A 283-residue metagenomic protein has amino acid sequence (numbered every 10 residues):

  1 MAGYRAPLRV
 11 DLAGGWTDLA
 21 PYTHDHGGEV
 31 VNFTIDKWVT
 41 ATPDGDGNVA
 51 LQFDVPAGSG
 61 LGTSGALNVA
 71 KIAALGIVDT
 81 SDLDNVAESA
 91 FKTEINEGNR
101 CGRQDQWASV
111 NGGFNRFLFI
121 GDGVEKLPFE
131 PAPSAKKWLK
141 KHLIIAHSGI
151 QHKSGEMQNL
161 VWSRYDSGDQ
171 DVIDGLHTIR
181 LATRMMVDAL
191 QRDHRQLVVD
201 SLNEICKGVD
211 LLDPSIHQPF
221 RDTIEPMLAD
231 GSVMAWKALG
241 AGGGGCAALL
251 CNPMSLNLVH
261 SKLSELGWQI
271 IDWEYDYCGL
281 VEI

Functional and structural regions predicted by a protein language model:
M1-A13, T17-H24, N32-D46, A50-A57 (+4 more regions): C-terminal nucleotide
G28: Conserved N-terminal helical subregion
S64, G240: Short, conserved phosphate/pyrophosphate- and ester-handling motifs at nucleotide-, phospho-/glycolipid
A66-V78: Stable alpha-helical structural segments in soluble proteins, enriched in small hydrophobic residues
G244-C246: Glycine-rich active-site/cofactor-binding loop and its immediate structural neighborhood
